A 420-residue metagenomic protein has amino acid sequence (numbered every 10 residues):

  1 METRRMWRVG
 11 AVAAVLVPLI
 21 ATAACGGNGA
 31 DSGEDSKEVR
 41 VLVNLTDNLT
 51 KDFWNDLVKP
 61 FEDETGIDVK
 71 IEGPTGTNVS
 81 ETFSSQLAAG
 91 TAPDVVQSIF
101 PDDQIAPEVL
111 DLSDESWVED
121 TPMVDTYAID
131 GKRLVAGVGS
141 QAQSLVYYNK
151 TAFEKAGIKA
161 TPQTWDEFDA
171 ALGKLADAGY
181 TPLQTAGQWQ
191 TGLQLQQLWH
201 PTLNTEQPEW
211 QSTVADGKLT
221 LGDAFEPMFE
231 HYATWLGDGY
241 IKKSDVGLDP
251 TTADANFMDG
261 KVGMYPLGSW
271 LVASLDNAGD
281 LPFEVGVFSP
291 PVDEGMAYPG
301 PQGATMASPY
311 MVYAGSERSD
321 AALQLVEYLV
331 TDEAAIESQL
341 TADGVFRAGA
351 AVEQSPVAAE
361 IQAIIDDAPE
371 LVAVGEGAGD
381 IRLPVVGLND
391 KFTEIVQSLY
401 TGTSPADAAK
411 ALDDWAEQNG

Functional and structural regions predicted by a protein language model:
M1-R40, D63, D414-G420: Short, low-complexity disordered leader/linker segments with a strong preference for bacterial N-terminal type II
K59, A156, D238, N277-T341: Extracytoplasmic/periplasmic substrate-recognition and gating elements
K59-T126, E154-G157, Q163, G263-M264 (+2 more regions): Extracytoplasmic "Venus flytrap"/periplasmic binding protein-like
Q86, P93-D94, V118-F153, T181-P182 (+2 more regions): A structural signal for short loop-to-beta-strand junctions that line the ligand-binding cleft of periplasmic/secreted
S113-D125, T202-P227, N277-D280, V292-P301 (+2 more regions): Short, solvent-exposed loop/beta-turn-alpha elements that line the ligand-binding surface or hinge of extracytoplasmic
V124, A128-T161, G187-T213, T305-M311 (+1 more regions): Periplasmic solute-binding protein
G137-V138, V214, G344-A351, Q362-E417: C-terminal capping/gating helix-and-loop segments adjacent to ligand/active sites or protein-protein/ligand interfaces
A215-D245: Glycine-centered hinge/linker elements that transmit conformational signals in sensory and ligand-binding systems
